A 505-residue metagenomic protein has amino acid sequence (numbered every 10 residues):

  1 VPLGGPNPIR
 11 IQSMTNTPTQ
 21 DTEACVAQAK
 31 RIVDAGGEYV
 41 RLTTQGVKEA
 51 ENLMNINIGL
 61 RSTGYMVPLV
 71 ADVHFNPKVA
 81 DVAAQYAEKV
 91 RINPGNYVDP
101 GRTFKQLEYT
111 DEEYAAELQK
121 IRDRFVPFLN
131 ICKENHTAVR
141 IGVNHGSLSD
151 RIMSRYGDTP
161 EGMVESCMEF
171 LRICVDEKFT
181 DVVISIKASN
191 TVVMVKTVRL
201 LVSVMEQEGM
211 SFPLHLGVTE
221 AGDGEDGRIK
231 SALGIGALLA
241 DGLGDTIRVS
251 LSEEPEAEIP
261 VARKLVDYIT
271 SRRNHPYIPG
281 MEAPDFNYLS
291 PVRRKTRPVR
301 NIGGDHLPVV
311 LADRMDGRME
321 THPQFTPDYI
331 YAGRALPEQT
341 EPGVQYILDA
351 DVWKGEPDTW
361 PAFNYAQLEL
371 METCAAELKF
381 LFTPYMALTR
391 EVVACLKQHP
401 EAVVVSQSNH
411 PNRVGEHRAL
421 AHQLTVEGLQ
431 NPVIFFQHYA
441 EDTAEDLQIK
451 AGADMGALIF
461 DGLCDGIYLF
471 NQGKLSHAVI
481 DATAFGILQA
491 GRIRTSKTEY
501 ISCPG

Functional and structural regions predicted by a protein language model:
V1-G5, T17, S290-M319: N-terminal basic/disordered segments at the start of proteins
V1-P2, P8, N16-P18, Y97 (+10 more regions): Short, glycine-/Ser/Thr-/acidic-enriched flexible segments
P2-S13, T17-G36, V40, G46-V47: N-terminal glycine-rich anion-binding loops that anchor highly charged ligand groups
P6-I9, G36-E38, T63-L69, E88 (+12 more regions): Short, well-ordered coil/turn segments that N-cap beta-strands
Q20-R31, F75-D81, C167, S231-I235 (+3 more regions): Short, acidic/polar
G37-E169, R300-N301, V309-G415: Active-site beta->alpha loop and helix N-cap motifs at the rims of alpha/beta catalytic domains
E108-F125, N130, M153-G303, A387-G505: Catalytic alpha/beta core domains of metabolic enzymes, predominantly
